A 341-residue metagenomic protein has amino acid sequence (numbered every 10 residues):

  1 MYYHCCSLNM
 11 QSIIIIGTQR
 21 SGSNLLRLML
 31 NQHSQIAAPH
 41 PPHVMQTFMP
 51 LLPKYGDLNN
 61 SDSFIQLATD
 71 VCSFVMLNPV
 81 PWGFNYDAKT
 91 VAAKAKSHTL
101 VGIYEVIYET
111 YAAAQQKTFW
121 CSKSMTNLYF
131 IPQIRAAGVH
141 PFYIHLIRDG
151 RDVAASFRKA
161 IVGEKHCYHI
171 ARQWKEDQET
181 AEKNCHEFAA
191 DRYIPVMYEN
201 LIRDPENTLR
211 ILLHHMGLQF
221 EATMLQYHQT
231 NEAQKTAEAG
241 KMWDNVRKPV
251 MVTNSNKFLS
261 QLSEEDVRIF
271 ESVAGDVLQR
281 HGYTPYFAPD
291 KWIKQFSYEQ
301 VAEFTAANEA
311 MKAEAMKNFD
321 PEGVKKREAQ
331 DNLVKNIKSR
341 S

Functional and structural regions predicted by a protein language model:
Y3-I14, H186, L218-S341: PAPS-dependent sulfotransferases, especially Golgi type II membrane carbohydrate sulfotransferases
T18: P-loop (Walker A) phosphate-binding loop of NTP-binding proteins
S21: ATP-binding Walker
N24-Q35: A conserved segment at the C-terminal end of the G1
P39-K123, N127, M251: PAPS-dependent sulfation machinery
H40, M49, F157-R158, M224 (+2 more regions): Short, flexible helix/strand-to-coil boundary loops that buttress conserved ligand/catalytic motifs in alpha/beta
K96-I103, T126, R172-D177, D204 (+2 more regions): Soluble or luminal CAZymes and related metallo-dependent hydrolases
Y108-P249: PAPS-dependent sulfotransferase catalytic domain
